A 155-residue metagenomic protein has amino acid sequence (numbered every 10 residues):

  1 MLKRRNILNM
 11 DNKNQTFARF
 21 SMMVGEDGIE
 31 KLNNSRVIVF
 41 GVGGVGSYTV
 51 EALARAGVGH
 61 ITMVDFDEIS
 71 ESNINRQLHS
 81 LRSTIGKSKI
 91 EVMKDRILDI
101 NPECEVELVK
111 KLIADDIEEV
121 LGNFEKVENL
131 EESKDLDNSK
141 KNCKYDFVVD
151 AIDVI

Functional and structural regions predicted by a protein language model:
L2-I38, E71: N-terminal charged helix/coil linker that caps or initiates catalytic domains
F40, V64: Conserved N-terminal Rossmann-fold NAD(P)-binding element of oxidoreductases
V45: Hydrophobic/small residue at the entry helix of a nucleotide-binding pocket
R55-H60: Conserved S-adenosyl-L-methionine
D65-N101: Glycine-rich phosphate-binding loop and adjoining beta1-alpha1-beta2 segment of Rossmann-like nucleotide-binding folds
K110-I117: Conserved SAM/SAH-binding loop
I117-N142: Short amphipathic alpha-helix with an adjacent loop that forms part of the alpha/beta core around
